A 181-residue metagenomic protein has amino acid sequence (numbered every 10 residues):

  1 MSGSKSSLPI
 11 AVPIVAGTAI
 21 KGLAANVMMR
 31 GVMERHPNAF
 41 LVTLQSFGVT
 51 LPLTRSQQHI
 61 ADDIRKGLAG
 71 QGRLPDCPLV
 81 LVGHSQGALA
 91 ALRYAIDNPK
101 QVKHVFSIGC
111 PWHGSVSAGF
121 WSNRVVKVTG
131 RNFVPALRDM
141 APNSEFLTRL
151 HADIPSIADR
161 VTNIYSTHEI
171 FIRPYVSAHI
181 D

Functional and structural regions predicted by a protein language model:
G3-S4, Q71, D153-I154, Y175-I180: Short secondary-structure boundary/capping segments
G3-T43: Short, surface-exposed "cap/lid" segments of acyl-processing enzymes
V12-I14, A39-T43, V105, V161-N163 (+1 more regions): Conserved beta-strand scaffold positions in the cores of enzyme catalytic domains, especially in NTP/NDP-utilizing
V12-L23, V27, T50, Q57-A158 (+1 more regions): Serine-dependent carboxylesterase/thioesterase catalytic core of lipase-like alpha/beta-hydrolase/SGNH enzymes
L44-L53: Short beta->alpha junction loops
Q45, G109, Y165-T167: Residues at the C-termini of beta-strands that transition into short coil/loop
I157-D181: C-terminal catalytic-base region of ester-bond hydrolases, centering on the histidine of the charge-relay
